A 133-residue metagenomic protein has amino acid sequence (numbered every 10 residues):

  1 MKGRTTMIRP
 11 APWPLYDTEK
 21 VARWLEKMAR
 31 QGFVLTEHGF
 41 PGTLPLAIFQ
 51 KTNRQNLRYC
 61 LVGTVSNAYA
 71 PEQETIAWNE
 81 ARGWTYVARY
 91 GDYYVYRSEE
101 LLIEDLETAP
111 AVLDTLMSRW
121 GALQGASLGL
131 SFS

Functional and structural regions predicted by a protein language model:
M1-S133: Terminus-proximal functional modules
